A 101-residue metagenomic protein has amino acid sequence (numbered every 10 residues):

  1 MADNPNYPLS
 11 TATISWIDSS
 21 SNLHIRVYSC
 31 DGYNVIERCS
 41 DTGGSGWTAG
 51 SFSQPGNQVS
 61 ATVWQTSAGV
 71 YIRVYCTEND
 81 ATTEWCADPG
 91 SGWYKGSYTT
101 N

Functional and structural regions predicted by a protein language model:
M1-N101: A structural motif
